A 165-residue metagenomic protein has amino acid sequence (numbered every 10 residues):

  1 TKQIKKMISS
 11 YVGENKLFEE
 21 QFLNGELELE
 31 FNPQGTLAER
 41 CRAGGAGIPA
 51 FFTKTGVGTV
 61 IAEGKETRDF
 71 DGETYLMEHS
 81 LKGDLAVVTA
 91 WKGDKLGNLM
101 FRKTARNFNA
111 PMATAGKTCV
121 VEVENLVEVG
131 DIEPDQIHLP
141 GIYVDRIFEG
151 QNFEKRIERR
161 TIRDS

Functional and structural regions predicted by a protein language model:
T1-S165: Conserved alpha/beta enzyme-core scaffold
